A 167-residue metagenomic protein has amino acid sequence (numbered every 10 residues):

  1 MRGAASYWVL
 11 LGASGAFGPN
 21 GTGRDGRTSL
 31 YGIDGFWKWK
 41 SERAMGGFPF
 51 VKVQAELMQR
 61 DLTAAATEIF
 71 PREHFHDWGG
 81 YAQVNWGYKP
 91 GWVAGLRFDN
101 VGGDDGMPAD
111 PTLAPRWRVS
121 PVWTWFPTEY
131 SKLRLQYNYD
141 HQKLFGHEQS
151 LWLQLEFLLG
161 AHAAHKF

Functional and structural regions predicted by a protein language model:
M1, D34-F36, Q83, V122 (+2 more regions): Outer-membrane beta-barrel architecture
M1, L10-S14, L144, E156 (+1 more regions): Surface-exposed coil loops of outer-membrane beta-barrel proteins
A4-P108: Detector for outer-membrane/organellar transmembrane beta-barrel domains, recognizing the amphipathic beta-strand
L30-G32, D77-G79, R116-S120, S150-W152: Transmembrane beta-barrel architecture of outer-membrane proteins
I33-G35, W125, H147-F167: Outer-membrane beta-barrel "beta-signal"
R43-P49, W92, P127, L159-F167: Outer-membrane beta-barrel biogenesis signature
E68, G91-Y130, R134, F167: Outer membrane beta-barrel transmembrane domains
Y137-K143: A short, acidic, flexible beta-alpha connecting loop/helix-capping segment that sits on the rim of active
